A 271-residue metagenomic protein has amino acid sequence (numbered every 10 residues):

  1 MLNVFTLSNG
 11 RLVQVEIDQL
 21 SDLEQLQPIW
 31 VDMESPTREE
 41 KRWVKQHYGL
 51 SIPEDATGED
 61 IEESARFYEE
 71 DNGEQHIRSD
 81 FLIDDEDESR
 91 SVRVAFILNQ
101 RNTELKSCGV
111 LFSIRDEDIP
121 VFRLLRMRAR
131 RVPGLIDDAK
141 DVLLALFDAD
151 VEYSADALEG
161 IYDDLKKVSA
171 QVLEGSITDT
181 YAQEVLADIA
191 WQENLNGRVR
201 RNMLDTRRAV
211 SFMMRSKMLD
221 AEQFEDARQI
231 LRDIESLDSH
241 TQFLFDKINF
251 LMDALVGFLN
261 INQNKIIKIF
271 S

Functional and structural regions predicted by a protein language model:
M1-E222, D226-Q229, D233-F243: Peripheral, non-transmembrane regulatory/ligand-interaction domains of membrane transport proteins
F243-F250: Two-component histidine phosphotransfer core
A254-I261: Transmembrane helical bundle of ABC transporter permease
N262-S271: Bilayer-spanning, highly hydrophobic alpha-helical transmembrane segments
